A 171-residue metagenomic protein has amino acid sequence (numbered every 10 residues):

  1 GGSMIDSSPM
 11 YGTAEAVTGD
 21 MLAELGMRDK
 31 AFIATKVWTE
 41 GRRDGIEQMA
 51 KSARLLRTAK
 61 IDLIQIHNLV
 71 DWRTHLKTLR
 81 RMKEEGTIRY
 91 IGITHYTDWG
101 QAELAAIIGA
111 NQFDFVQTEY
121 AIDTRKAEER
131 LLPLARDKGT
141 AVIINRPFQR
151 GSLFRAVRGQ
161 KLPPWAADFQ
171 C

Functional and structural regions predicted by a protein language model:
G1, G41-R57, D98-I108: Short, acidic/polar
G1-A31: N-terminal binding-site loop/beta-alpha segment at the start of enzyme catalytic domains that lines or forms
G2, T58-I61, I88, F113: A structural motif
I5, T18, I33, S52 (+5 more regions): Conserved, mostly hydrophobic/aromatic
T18-K30, A50-A59, L79-E84, A106-N111 (+1 more regions): Acidic (Asp/Glu)-rich catalytic clusters
D29-G41, D62-N68: A short, structured active-site edge motif that brings together acidic residues
A53-T74: Active-site groove signature of glycoside hydrolases
N68-C171: Beta/alpha (TIM)-barrel catalytic core signal, keyed to glycine-rich beta->alpha loops juxtaposed to Asp/Glu that bind
